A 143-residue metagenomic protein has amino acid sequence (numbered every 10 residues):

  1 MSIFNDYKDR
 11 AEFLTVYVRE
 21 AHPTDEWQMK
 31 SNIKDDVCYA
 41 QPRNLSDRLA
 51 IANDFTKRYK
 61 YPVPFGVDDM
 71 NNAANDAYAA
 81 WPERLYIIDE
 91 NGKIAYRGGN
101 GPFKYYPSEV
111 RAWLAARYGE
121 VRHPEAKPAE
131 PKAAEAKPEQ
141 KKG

Functional and structural regions predicted by a protein language model:
M1-Y59: Structural microenvironment flanking redox-active thiols in thiol-disulfide oxidoreductases
K8-E12, K60-P64, P82-E83, E90-N91: Loop/turn elements at helix/coil->beta-strand transitions in domains of secreted/extracellular proteins
V16, G66-D68: Conserved beta-strand termini and adjacent loop/short-helix elements that scaffold enzyme active sites in alpha/beta
N32-D36, F65, N72, I94: General secondary-structure edge motif
P42-R43, V63, M70: Gly/Pro-rich cap/lid or specificity-loop segments adjacent to the active site
A52-F55, P62-V63, R122-E130: C-terminal, non-catalytic tails of nucleotide-sugar-dependent glycosyltransferases
D69-G143: Thiol-/selenol-based redox modules, centered on thioredoxin-like and closely related oxidoreductase domains
